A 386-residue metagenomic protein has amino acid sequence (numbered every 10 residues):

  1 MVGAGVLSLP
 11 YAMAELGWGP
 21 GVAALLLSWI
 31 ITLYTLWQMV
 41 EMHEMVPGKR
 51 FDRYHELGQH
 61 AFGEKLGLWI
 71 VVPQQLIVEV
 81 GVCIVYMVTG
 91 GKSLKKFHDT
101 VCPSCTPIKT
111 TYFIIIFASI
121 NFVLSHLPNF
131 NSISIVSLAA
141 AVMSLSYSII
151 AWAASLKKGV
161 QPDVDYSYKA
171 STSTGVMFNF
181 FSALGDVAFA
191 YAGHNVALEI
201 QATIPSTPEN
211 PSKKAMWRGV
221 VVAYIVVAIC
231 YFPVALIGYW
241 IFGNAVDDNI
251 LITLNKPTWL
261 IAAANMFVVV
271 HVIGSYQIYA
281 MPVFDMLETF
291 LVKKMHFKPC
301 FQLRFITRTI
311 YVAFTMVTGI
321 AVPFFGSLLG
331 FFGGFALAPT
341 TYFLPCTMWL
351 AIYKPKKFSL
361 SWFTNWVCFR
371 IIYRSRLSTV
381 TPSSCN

Functional and structural regions predicted by a protein language model:
M1-L7, A118, F189-V196: The first (N-terminal) embedded transmembrane alpha-helix
M1-L7, A14-G21, L25-I30, K65 (+2 more regions): Hydrophobic transmembrane alpha-helices of multi-pass solute transporters/permeases
A4, W29-Q38, F117-H126: Central hydrophobic cores of alpha-helical transmembrane segments in multi-pass inner-membrane proteins across all
P10-L16, F117-A140, V317-L328: Membrane-water interface regions at transmembrane-helix termini and the short interhelical loops of multi-pass membrane
A12-G48, H55: Extracellular loop-to-transmembrane helix junctions
W37, M42-Q75, I84-I114, S137-A141 (+3 more regions): Membrane-interfacial loop- and helix-cap regions that link adjacent transmembrane helices in polytopic membrane proteins
G81-I84, N131: Alpha-helix boundary/capping segments in eukaryotic regulatory proteins
